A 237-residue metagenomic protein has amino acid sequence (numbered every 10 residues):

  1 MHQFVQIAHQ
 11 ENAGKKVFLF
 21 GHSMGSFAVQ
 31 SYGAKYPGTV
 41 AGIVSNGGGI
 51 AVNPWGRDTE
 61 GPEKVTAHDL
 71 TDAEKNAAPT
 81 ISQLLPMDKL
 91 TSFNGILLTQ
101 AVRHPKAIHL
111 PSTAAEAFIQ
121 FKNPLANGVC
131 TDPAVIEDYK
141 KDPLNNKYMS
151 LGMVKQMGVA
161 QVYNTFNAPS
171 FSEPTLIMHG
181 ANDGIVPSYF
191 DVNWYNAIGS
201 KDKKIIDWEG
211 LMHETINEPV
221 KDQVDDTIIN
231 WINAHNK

Functional and structural regions predicted by a protein language model:
M1-H9: Alpha/beta-hydrolase active-site loop
N12-S23: Alpha/beta-hydrolase fold nucleophile elbow
G21-S31: Glycine-rich nucleophile elbow surrounding the catalytic serine of serine-hydrolase chemistry
S31-L144, Y148-S150: Alpha/beta-hydrolase-fold enzymes
K147, N182-V186: Acidic catalytic loop of the alpha/beta-hydrolase fold
F171, I177-H179, D183: Short beta-strand/loop motif that positions the catalytic acidic residue of the alpha/beta-hydrolase fold
E173, P187-N196: Short alpha-helix in the alpha/beta-hydrolase fold that links the catalytic acid
K204-K237: Catalytic active-site module of serine/aspartate enzymes centered on a nucleophile-bearing elbow/loop
